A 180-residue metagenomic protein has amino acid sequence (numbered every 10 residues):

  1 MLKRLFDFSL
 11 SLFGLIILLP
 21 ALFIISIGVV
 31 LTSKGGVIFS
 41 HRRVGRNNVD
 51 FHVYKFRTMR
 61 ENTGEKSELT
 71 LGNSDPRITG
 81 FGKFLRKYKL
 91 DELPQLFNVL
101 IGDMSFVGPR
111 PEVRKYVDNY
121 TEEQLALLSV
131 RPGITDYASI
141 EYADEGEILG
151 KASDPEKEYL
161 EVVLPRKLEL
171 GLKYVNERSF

Functional and structural regions predicted by a protein language model:
M1-N62, Y174-F180: A hydrophobic, helix-centered structural microdomain
F8, S129-F180: C-terminal terminal-structure detector
S9, Y54, D75-G80, P165-G171: Bateman (tandem CBS) regulatory domains
S11, F39, T79-K83, K115 (+1 more regions): Positions in alpha-helical segments
G28-V29, E68-L69, Q124-L128, E158-Y159 (+1 more regions): Short, P/G- and charge-enriched loop/turn segments at secondary-structure junctions
F51-K83: Acidic, Ser/Thr-rich low-complexity segments on the non-lumenal side of membrane proteins
N62-L69, P109, V113-R114, I148-A152: Cytochrome P450 core scaffold surrounding the K-helix E-X-X-R motif and the conserved "meander" helix-loop region
G72-A138: A short, structured surface patch at a secondary-structure boundary
